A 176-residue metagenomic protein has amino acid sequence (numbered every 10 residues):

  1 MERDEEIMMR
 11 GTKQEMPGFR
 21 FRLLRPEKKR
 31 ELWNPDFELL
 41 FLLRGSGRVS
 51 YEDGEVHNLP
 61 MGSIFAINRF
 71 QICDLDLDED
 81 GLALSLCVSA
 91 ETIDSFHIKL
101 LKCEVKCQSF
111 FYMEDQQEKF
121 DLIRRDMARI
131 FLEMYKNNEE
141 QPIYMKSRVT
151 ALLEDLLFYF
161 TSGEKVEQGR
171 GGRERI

Functional and structural regions predicted by a protein language model:
M1-P60: Generic protein-terminus/edge-of-domain signal
E2-G18, I72-Y135, E154-G163: A hydrophobic/aromatic-rich effector-binding and dimerization subdomain of bacterial HTH-type transcriptional regulators
K29-E31, F111-Q116, G169-G171: A surface-exposed regulatory interaction patch that couples sensing to output across bacterial transport/metabolic
D36, M113-F120, P142, K146: Amphipathic, non-membrane alpha-helical segments in soluble helical-bundle scaffolds
L59-I72: Conserved metal-binding segment of the jelly-roll/cupin
Y135-E154: All-alpha amphipathic helical-bundle segments outside canonical DNA-binding/catalytic cores that form hydrophobic
K146-V149, V166-I176: A short, Lys/Arg-enriched amphipathic alpha-helix from helix-turn-helix/homeodomain DNA-binding modules
